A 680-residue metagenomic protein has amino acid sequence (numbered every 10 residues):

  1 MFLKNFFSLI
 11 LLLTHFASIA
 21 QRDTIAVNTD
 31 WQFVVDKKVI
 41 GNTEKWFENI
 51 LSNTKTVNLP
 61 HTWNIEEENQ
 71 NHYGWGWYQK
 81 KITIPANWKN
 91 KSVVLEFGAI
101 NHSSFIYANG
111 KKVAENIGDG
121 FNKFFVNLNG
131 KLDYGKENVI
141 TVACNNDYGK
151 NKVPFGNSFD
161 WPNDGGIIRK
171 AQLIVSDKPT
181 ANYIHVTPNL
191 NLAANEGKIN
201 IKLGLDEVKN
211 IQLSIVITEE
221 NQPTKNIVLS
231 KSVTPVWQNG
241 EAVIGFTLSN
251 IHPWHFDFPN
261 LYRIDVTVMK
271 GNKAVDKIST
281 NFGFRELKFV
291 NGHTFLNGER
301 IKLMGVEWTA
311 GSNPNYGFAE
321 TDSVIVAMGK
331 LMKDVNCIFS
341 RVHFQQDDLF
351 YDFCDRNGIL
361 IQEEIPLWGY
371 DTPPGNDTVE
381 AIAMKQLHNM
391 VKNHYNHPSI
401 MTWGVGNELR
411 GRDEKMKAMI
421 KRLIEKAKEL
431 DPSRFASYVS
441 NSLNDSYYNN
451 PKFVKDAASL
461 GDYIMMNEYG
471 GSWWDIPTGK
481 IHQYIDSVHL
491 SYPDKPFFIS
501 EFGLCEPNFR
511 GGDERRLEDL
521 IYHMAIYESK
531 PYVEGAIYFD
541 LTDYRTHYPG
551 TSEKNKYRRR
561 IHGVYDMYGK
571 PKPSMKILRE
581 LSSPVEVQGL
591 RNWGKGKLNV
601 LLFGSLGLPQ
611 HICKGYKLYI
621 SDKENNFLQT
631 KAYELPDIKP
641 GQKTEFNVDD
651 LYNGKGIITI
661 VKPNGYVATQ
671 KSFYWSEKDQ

Functional and structural regions predicted by a protein language model:
M1-R22: Bacterial Sec-dependent N-terminal signal peptides
A20-E66, V139, A143, D147 (+4 more regions): Accessory carbohydrate-binding/adhesion or oligomerization-edge regions at the termini of glycan-active proteins
T29, F33-K37, N69, Y73-A181 (+4 more regions): Accessory beta-strand-rich segments of carbohydrate-active enzymes
K55-P60, E66, K111, I117 (+11 more regions): Extended substrate-binding grooves/exosites of carbohydrate-active enzymes
I106-A108, N195-V233, K597-Y633, G656-V661: Beta-strand-rich binding/interaction modules
D133-E137, K202-K288: Extended acidic/polar, glycine-enriched regions that form or flank non-catalytic beta-rich accessory modules
V139-V142, F258-K270, N653-Y666: Short, aromatic- and glycine-rich surface loops/edge beta-strands on solvent-exposed regions
L229-S249, F627-Y652: Intrinsically disordered, low-complexity Pro/Gly/Ser/Thr-rich segments with frequent PxxP/GP/PP motifs and embedded
